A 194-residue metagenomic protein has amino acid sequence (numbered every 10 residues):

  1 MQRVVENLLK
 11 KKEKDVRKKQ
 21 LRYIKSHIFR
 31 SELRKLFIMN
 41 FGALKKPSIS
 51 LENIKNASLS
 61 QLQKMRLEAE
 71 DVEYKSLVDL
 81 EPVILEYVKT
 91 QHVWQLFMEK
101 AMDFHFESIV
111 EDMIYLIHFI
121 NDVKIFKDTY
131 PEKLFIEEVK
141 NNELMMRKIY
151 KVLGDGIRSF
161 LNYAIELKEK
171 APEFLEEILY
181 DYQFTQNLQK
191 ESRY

Functional and structural regions predicted by a protein language model:
M1-E13: Membrane-embedded hydrophobic alpha-helical segments
V16-Y194: Long, hydrophobic alpha-helical segments that serve as membrane-spanning/inserting helices
